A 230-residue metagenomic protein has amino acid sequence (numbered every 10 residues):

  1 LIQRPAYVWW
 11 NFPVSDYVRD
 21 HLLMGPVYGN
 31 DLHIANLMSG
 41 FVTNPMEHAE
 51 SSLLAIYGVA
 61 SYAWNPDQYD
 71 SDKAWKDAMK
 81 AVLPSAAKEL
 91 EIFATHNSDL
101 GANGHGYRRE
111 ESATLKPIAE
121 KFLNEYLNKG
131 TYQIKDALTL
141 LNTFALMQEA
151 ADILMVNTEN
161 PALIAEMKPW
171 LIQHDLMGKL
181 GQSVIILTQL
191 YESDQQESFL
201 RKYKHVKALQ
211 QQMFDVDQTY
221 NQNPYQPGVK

Functional and structural regions predicted by a protein language model:
L1-K73: Catalytic-core regions of glycoside hydrolase
Q68-K230: C-terminal functional modules
